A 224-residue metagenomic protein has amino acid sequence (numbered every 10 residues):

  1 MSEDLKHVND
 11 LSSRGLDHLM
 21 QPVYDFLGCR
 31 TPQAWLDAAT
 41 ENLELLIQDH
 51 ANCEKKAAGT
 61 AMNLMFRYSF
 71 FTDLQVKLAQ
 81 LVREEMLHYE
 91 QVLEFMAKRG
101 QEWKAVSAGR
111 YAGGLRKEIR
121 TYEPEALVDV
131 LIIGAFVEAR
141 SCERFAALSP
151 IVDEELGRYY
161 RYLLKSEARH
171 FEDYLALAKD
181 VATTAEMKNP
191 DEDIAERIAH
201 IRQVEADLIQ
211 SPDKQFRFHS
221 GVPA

Functional and structural regions predicted by a protein language model:
S2-A224: Non-heme di-metal
